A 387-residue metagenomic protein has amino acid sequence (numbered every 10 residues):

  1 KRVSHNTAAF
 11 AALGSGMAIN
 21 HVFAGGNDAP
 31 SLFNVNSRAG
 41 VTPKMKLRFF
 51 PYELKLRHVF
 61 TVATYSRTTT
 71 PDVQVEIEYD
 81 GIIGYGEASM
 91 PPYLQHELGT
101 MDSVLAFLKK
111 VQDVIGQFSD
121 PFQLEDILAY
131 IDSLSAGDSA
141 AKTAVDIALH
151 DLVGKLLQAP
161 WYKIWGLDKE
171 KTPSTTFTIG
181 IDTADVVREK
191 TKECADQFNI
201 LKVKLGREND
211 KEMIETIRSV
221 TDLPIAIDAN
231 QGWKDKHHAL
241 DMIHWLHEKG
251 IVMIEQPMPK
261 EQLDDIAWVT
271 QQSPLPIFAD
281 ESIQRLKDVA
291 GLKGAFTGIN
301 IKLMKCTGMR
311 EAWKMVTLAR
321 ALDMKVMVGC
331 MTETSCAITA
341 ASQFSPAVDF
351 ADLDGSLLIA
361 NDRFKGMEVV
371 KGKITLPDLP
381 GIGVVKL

Functional and structural regions predicted by a protein language model:
H5-A24: N-terminal export signals
H21, N27-D28, N34: Acidic/polar hotspots within intrinsically disordered regions
G26-A29, T42: Short linear/disordered segments characteristic of secreted peptide precursors and small low-complexity proteins
N36, P43-A226, G232-L240, H244-E248 (+1 more regions): N-terminal capping/lid subdomain adjacent to the active-site entrance of alpha/beta enzymes
Y79, M90-P92, T332-T334, G355-I359: Glycine-rich beta-alpha junction loops
V203, E208-A337, Q343, N361-G372: Catalytic core of soluble alpha/beta enzymes
D349-D352: Short helix/strand-capping turn motifs
